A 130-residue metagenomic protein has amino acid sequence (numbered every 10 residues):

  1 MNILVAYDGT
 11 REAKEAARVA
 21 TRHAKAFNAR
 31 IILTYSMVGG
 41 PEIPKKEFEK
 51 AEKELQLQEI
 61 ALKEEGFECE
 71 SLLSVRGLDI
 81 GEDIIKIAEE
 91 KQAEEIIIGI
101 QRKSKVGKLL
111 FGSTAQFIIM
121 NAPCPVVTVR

Functional and structural regions predicted by a protein language model:
M1-E47, A61-E65, C69: Small/aliphatic-rich secondary-structure junction motif
L33, S71-L73, T128: A structural preference for short, hydrophobic beta-strand core positions in alpha/beta folds
F48-E54, K86, L110-A115: Charged helix-capping and loop-helix junction motifs
E52, Q56-K63: Class I S-adenosyl-L-methionine
E64-I96: Structural beta-alpha unit
E90-R130: Gly/Ser-rich helix-loop-strand patches that form or flank binding pockets for ribonucleotide-derived cofactors
